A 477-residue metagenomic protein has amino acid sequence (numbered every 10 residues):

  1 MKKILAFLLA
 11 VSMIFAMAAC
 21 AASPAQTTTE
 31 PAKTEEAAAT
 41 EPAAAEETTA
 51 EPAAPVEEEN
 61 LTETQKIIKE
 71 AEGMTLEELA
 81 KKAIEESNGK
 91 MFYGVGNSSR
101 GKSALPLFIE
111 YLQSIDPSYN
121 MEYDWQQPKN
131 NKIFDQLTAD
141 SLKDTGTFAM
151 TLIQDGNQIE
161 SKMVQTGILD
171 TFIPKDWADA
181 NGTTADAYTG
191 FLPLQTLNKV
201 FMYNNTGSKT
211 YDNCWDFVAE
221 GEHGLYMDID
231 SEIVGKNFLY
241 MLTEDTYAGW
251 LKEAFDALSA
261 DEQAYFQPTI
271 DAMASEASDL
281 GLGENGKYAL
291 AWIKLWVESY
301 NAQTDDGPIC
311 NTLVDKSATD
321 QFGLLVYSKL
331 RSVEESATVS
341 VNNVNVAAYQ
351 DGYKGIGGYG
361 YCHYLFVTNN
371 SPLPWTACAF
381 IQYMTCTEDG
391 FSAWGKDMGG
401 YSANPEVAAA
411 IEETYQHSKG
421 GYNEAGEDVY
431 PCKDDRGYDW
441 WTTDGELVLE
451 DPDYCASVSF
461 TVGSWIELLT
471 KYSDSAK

Functional and structural regions predicted by a protein language model:
M1-N88, S475-K477: Short, low-complexity disordered leader/linker segments with a strong preference for bacterial N-terminal type II
E51-E58, L76-S87, S98-N120, F201 (+1 more regions): Short, polar/charged alpha-helical segment
P55-E59, E63-I67, E72, E77 (+1 more regions): Conserved C-terminal helix/tail region of periplasmic/extracytoplasmic solute-binding proteins
K90-E110, E122-Q136, G146-N311: Extracytoplasmic ligand-binding site segments that recognize negatively charged/polar headgroups
N120-E122, D256-A257, A264, D271 (+4 more regions): Surface-exposed intrinsically disordered loops and tails
V200-G207, T243-E244, G360-L373, A393: A bilobed periplasmic-binding-protein/Venus flytrap-type ligand-binding module shared by bacterial periplasmic
Y288, E298-N370: Extracytoplasmic/periplasmic substrate-binding proteins
H363-L449: Mature extracytoplasmic/periplasmic domains
